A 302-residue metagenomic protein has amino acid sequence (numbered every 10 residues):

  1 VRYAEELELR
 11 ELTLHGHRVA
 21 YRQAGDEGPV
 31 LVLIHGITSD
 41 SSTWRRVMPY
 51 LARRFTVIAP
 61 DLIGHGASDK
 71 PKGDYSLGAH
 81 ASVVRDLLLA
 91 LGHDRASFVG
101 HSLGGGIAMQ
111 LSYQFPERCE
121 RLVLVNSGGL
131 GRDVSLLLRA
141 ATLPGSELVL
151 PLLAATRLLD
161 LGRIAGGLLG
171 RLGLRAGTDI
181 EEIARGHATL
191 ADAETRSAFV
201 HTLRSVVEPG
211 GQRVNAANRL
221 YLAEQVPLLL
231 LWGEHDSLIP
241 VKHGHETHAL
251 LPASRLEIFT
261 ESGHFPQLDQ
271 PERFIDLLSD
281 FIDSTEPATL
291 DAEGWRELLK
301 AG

Functional and structural regions predicted by a protein language model:
V1-L31, R53-F55, S82, H93-D94 (+2 more regions): Alpha/beta-hydrolase fold catalytic core
H17, R22-A67: Conserved HGGG/HGGXW glycine-rich cap/lid loop of the alpha/beta-hydrolase fold
A59-L103, S135, D276: Active-site loop/oxyanion-hole signature of alpha/beta-hydrolase fold enzymes
I107-L111: Hydrolases whose catalytic domains are alpha/beta-hydrolase-1, hotdog thioesterase, or metallo-beta-lactamase-like
Y113, L122-T156: Flexible "cap/lid" loop of the alpha/beta hydrolase fold
A191-E246: Conserved serine/cysteine hydrolase catalytic core
H248-H264: Catalytic histidine neighborhood in serine/cysteine hydrolases with alpha/beta-hydrolase-type architecture
F259-I275: Catalytic histidine-centered segment of alpha/beta-hydrolase-like enzymes
